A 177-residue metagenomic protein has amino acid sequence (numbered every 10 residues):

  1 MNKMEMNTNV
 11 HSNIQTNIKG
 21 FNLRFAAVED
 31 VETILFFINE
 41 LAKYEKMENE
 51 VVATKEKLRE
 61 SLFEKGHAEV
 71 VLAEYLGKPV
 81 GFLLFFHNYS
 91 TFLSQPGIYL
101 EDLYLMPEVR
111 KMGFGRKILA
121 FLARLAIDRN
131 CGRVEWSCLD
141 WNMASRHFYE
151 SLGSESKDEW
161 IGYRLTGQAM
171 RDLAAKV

Functional and structural regions predicted by a protein language model:
N22-I34: A short beta-loop-alpha structural element at the N-terminal edge of CoA-dependent acyl/N-acetyltransferase catalytic
L35-S61: Conserved GNAT-fold acetyl-CoA-binding loop/helix
E60-L72: A short helix-loop-beta-strand connector motif used in the catalytic cores of GNAT acetyltransferases and, in some
V70-L72, K78-H87: Conserved beta-strand in the GNAT
L103-R110: A short, internal acetyl-CoA/4′-phosphopantetheine-binding micro-motif in the GNAT/acyltransferase core
R116, A120, D140-E159: Conserved active-site alpha-helix within GNAT-family acetyltransferase domains
I127-S137: Conserved GNAT acetyl-CoA-binding A-motif
W136-S145, R164-G167: Conserved beta-strand-loop-alpha-helix junction that forms the acyl-donor binding cleft
